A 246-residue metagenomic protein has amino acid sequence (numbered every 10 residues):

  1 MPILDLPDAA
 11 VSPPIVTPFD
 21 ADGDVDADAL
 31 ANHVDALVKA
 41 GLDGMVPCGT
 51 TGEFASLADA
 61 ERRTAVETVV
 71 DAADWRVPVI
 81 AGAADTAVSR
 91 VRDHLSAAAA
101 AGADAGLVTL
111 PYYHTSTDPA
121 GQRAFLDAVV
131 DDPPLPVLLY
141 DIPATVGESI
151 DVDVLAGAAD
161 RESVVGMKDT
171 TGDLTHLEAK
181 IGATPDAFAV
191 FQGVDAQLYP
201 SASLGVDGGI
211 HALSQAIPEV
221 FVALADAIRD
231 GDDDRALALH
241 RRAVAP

Functional and structural regions predicted by a protein language model:
M1, D71, G182-D186: N-terminal targeting leader peptides, primarily classical Sec-type signal peptides for secretion
I3-P13, T17-V146: Active-site beta->alpha loop and helix N-cap motifs at the rims of alpha/beta catalytic domains
V70, V244-A245: Structural signal for well-ordered, non-membrane alpha-helices
D132, P143-V244: Catalytic alpha/beta core domains of metabolic enzymes, predominantly
